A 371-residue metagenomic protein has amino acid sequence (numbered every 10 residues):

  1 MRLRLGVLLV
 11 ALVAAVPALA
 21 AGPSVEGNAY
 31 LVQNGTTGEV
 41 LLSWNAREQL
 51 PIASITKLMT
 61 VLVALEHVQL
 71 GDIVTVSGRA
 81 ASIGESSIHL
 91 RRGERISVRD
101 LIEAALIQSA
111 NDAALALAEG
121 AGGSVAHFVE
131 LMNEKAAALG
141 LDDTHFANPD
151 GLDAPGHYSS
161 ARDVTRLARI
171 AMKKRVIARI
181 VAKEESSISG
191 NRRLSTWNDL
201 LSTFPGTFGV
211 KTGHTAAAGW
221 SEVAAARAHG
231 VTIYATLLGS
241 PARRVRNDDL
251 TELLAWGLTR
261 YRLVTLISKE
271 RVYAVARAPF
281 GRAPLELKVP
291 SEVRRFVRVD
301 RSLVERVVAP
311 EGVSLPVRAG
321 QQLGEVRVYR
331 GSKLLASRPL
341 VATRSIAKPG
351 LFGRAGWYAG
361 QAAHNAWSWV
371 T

Functional and structural regions predicted by a protein language model:
M1-L5: Positively charged n-region of N-terminal signal peptides that target proteins for export
G6, A20, A366-W367: Intrinsically disordered, low-complexity, Pro/Ser/Thr/Asn/Gly/Ala-rich spacer/linker segments adjacent to signal
G6-P17: Bacterial N-terminal signal peptides
L8-V10, V25-E26, E48-Q49, A81 (+3 more regions): Generic detector of short alpha-helix boundary/capping microenvironments and adjacent low-complexity segments
A11, A21-P23, A226, P316-V317: Sterically constrained small-residue positions within well-ordered secondary structures of folded domains
A20-R175: Active-site-adjacent loops and short helices of periplasmic peptidoglycan-processing enzymes
D153-Y158, R162-T371: Domain-terminus/edge residues, biased toward the C-terminal soluble/receptor-binding domains of extracytoplasmic
